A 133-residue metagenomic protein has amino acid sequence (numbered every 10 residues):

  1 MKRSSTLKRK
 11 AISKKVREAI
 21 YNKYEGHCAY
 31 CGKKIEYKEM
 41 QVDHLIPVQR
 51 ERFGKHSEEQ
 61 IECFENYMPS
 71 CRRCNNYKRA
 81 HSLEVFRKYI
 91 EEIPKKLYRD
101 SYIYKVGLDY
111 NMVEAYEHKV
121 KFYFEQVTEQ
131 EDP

Functional and structural regions predicted by a protein language model:
M1-E18, K33-I35, I61-M68, N76-P133: Extended charged
I20-H27, I35: Short, motif-level signal for alpha-helix interfacial/capping segments enriched in acidic residues and aromatics/proline
E25-H27, E39, M68: Residues immediately within or flanking Cys/His clusters that coordinate Zn2+ in small zinc-binding modules
C28-C31, C71: Short cysteine-rich clusters marking metal-coordination/redox-active sites
Q41-L45: Histidine-centered catalytic micro-motifs used for acid/base chemistry in nuclease and nucleotide-processing active
I46-N66: Short linker/helix segments within small regulatory modules
E51, R73-N76: General structural signal for alpha-helix termini and helix-helix connectors
